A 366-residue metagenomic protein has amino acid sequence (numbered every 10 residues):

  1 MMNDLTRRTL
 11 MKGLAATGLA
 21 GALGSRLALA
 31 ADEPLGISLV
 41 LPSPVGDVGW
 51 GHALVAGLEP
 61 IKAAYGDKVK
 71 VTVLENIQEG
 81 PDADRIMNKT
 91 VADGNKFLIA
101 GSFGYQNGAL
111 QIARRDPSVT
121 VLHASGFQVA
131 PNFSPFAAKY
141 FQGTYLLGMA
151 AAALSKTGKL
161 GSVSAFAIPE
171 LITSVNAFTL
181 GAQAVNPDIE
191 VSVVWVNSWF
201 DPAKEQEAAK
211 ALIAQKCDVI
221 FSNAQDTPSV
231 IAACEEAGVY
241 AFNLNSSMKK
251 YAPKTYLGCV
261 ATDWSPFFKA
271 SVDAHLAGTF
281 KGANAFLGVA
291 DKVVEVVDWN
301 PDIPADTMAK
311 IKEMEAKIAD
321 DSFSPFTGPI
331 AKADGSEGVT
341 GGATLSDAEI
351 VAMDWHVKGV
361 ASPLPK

Functional and structural regions predicted by a protein language model:
M1-M2, V45: Intrinsically disordered, low-complexity peptide-like regions
M2-G24: N-terminal secretory signal peptides and thylakoid transit peptides that target proteins across membranes
R26-A30: Sec/Tat signal peptide C-region and signal peptidase I cleavage site
A31-K366: A residue-level marker of the well-folded mature domains of exported/periplasmic proteins
